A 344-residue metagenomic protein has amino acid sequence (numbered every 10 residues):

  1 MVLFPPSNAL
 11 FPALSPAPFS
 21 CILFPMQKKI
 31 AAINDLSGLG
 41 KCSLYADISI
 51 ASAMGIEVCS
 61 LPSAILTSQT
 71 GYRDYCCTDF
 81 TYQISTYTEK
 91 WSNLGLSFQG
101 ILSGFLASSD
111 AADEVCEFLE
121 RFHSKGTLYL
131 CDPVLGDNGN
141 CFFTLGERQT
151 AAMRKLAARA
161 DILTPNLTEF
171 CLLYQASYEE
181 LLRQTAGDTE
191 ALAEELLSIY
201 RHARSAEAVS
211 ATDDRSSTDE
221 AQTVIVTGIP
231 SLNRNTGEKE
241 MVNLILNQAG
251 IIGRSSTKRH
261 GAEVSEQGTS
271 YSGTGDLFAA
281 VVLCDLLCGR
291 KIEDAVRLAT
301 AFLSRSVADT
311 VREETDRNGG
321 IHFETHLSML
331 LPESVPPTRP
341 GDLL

Functional and structural regions predicted by a protein language model:
L10, P18, I22-L23: Short, positively charged and aromatic/hydrophobic N-terminal segments
Q27-F143, E324-L344: Conserved N-terminal subdomain of the carbohydrate kinase-like
G38-L39, I252-G273: Short pre-catalytic strand/loop immediately N-terminal to key active-site residues, enriched for Gly-Thr
T144-I252, V264-Q267: Conserved phosphate/ATP/ADP-binding segment of small-molecule kinases
C171-L172, G268-I292: Short, small-residue alpha-helix embedded
E293-L344: Charged C-terminal helix
